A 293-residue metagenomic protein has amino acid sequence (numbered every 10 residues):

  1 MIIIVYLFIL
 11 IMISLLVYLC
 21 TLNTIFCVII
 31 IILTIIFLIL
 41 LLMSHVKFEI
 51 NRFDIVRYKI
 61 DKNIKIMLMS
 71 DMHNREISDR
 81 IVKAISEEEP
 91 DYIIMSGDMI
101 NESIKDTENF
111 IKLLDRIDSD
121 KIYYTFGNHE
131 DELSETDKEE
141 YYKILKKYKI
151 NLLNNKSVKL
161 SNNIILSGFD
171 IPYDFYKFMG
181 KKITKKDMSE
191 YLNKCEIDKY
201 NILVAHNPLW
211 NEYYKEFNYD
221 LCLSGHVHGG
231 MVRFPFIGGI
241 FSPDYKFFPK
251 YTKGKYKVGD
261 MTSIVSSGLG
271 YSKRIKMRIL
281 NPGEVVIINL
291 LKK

Functional and structural regions predicted by a protein language model:
M1-E49: Non-catalytic terminal accessory segments
K47-K59: Alpha-helical transmembrane signal-anchor/signal-peptide segments
V56-M67, I150, S157-G168, I197 (+2 more regions): Beta-strand-turn-beta hairpins that frame and shape the catalytic cleft of phosphate-ester-processing enzymes
K62-L153: Membrane-embedded segments
S70-N74, G97-M99, N128-E130, K156-S157 (+4 more regions): Active-site metal-binding loops of divalent metal-dependent hydrolases
D91-Y92, Y123, I150-N151, I164 (+3 more regions): Short, Asp-centered acidic motifs that coordinate Mg2+ and/or phosphate in catalytic or ligand-binding sites
E139, K143-Y148, S161-N201, N211-E212 (+1 more regions): Binuclear metal-dependent hydrolase catalytic cores centered on His/Asp/Glu-rich metal-binding motifs
N207-V286: Conserved beta-sheet core of the metallophosphoesterase superfamily
